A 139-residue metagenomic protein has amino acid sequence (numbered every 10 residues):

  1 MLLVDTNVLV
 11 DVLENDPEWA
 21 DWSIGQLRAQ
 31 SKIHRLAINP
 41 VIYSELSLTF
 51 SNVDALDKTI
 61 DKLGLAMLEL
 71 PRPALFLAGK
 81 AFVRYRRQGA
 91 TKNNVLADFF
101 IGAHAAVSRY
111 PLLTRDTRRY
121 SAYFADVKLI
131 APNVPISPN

Functional and structural regions predicted by a protein language model:
M1, R28, G102-N139: Acidic, PIN/NYN-like endoribonuclease modules and their adjacent C-terminal/linker elements
M1-I38, L48-K58, I130, S137-P138: Short, well-structured N-terminal submotif of metal-dependent ribonuclease cores
L2, R35-A37, G64-E69, P111: Short loop->beta-strand "edge-of-pocket" segments that line small-molecule binding or catalytic clefts across diverse
K32-I33, K62-A66, S108, D126: Structured helix-beta-strand junction loops
N39, Y43, V53-L56, L75 (+2 more regions): A general structural signal for well-ordered alpha-helical segments in protein cores
S51-P73: Active-site-proximal, substrate-binding regions of enzyme catalytic domains and RNA-binding/basic surfaces
A66-R118: Active-site neighborhoods of divalent-metal-dependent phosphate/nucleic-acid chemistry enzymes
